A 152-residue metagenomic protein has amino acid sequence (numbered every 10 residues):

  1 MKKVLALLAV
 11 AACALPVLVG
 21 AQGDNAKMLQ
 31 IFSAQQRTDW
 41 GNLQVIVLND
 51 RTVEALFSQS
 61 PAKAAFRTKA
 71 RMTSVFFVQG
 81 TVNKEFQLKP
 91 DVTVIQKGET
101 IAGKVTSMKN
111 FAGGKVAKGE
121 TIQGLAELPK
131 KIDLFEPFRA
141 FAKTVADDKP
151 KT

Functional and structural regions predicted by a protein language model:
V4-A14: Sec-dependent N-terminal signal peptides
L8-A9, L18, L56: A ubiquitous, low-specificity "background" feature that marks scattered single residues across proteins without
A14-G20: C-terminal segment of classical bacterial N-terminal signal peptides
Q22-T152: Conserved functional micro-motifs across diverse proteins
